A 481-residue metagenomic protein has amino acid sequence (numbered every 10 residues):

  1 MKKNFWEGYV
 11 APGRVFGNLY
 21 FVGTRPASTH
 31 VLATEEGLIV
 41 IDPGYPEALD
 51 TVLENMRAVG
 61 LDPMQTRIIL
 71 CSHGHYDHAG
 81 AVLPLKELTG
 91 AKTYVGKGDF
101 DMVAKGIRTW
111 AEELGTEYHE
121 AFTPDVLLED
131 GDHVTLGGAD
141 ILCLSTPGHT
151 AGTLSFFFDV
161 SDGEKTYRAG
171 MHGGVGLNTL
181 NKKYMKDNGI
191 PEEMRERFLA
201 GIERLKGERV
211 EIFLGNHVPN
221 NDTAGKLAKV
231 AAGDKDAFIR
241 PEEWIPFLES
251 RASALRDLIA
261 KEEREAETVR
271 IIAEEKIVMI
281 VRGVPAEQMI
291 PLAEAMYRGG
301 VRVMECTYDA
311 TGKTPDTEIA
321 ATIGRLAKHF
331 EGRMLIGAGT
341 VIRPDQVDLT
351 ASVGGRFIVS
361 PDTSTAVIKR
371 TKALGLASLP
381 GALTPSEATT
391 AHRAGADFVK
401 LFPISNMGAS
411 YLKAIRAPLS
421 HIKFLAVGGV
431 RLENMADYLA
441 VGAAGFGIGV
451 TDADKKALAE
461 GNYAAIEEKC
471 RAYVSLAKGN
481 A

Functional and structural regions predicted by a protein language model:
F5-V59, P63, S155-L177: Conserved beta-strand hairpin/beta-sheet module of binuclear metal-dependent hydrolase folds, prominently
G8-Y9, R14-F16, Q65, K97-T150 (+1 more regions): Metallo-beta-lactamase
L19, E47-D50, M56-H133, G233 (+1 more regions): Active-site HxH/HxHxD metal-binding segment of metal-dependent hydrolases
L38, Y45-E47, H133-T135, D140-R251: Metallo-beta-lactamase
V218-N221, E267, I290-P291, K413 (+1 more regions): C-terminal alpha-helical cap/extension of soluble enzyme domains
E265-I336, V341-V353, A373, E433 (+1 more regions): Conserved N-terminal beta1-alpha1 strand-loop-helix module at the mouth
I277-V281, M304-C306, I336-G339, I358-V359 (+4 more regions): Hydrophobic faces of well-ordered beta-strands that scaffold small-molecule active sites in alpha/beta enzyme cores
A286-Q288, A310-K328, P344-D348, I358-T390 (+3 more regions): Active-site-adjacent beta->alpha loops and helix N-cap segments on the catalytic face of soluble alpha/beta enzymes
